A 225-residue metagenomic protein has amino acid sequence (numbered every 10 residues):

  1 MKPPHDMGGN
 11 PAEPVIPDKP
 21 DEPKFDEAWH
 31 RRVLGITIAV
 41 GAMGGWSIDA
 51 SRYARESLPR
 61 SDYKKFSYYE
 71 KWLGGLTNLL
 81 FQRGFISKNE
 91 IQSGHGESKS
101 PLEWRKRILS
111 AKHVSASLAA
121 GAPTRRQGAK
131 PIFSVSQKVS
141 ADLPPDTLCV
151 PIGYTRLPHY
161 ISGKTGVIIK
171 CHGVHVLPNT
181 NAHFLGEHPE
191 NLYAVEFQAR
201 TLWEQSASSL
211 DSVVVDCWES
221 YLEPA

Functional and structural regions predicted by a protein language model:
M1, E103-L109, S115, P224-A225: Basic/polar N-terminal segments that are highly enriched at the extreme N-terminus, encompassing both cleavable
M1-W104: N-terminal intrinsically disordered, low-complexity, charge/repeat-rich segments that act as generic
N10-T37, L79-R83, P123-V135, L143-L148 (+1 more regions): Basic/aromatic-rich interaction segments and small domains that mediate binding to polyanionic partners
S47, S87, L109-S110, W218: Short, solvent-exposed coil/turn linker segments
K99-K106, A129-F133: Short N-terminal signal/transit or membrane-insertion segments and the immediately adjacent low-complexity/disordered
P101-E103, A111-R125, T147-V150: Short, structured beta-strand/loop micro-motifs enriched in basic residues and often containing a Trp
L109-L118, W203-S209: Short flexible/disordered coil segments
